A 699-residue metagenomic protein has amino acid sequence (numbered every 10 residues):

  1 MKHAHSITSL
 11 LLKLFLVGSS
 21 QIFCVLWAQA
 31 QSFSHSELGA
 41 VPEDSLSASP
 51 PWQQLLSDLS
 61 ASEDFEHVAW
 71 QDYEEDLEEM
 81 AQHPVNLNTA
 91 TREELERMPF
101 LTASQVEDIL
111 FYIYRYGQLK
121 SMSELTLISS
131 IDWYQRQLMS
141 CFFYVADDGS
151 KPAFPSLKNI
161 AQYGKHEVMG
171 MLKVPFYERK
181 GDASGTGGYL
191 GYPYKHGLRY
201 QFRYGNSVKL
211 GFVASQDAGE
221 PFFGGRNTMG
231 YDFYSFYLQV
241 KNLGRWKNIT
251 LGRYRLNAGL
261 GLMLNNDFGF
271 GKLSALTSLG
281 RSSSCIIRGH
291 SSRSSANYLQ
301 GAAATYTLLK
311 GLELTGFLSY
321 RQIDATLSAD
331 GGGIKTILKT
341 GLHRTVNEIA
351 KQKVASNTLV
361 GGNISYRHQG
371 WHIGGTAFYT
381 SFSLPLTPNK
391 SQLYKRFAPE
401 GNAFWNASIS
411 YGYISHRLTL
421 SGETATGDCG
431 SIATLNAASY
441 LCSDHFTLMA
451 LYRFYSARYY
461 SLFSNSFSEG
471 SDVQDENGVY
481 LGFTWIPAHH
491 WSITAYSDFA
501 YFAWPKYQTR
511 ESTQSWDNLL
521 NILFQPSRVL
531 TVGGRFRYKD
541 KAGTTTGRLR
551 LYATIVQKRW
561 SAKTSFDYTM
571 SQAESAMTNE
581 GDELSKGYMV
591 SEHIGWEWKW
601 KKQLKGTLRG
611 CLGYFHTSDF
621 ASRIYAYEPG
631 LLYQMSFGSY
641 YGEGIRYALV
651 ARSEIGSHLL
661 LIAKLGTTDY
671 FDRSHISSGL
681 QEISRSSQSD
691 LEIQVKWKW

Functional and structural regions predicted by a protein language model:
M1-S36, W699: Bacterial Sec-dependent N-terminal signal peptides
A30-Q239, G244, R253-N257: Compositionally biased linear targeting/interaction segments
T91, T102-Q105, D132-Q135, G205 (+6 more regions): Residue-level recognition of beta-strand termini and adjacent short loop/turns
Y189-P193, N297-L299, K353-P388, R396-W699: Exposed, low-structure sequence patches enriched in small/polar residues
S215-F233, R288-S295, A350-K353, A425-G427 (+1 more regions): Outer-membrane beta-barrel proteins
T228-C285, S291-D324, C442-S461, K601 (+1 more regions): Outer membrane beta-barrel
F270-S282, S328-V346, F397, P629-Q634: Surface-exposed loop/turn segments flanking beta-strands in extracellular/periplasmic regions
S295-R344, K353-A355, L359-S365: Aromatic- and glycine-enriched pocket-lining scaffold segments that form the walls of small-molecule binding clefts
